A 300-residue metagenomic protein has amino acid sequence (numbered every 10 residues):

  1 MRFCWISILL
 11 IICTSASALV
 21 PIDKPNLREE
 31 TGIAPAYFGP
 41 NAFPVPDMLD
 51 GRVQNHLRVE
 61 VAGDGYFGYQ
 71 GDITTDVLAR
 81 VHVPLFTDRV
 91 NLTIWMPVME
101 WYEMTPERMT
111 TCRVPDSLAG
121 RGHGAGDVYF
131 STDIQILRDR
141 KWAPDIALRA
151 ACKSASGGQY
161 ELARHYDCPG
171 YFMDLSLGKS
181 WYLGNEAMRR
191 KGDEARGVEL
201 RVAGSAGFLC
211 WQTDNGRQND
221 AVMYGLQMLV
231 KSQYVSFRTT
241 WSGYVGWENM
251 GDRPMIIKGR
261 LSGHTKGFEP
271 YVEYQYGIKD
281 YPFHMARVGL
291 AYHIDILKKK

Functional and structural regions predicted by a protein language model:
M1-A34, L297-K300: Cleavable N-terminal export/targeting peptides
L19-S154, E161, P169-G184, V235 (+1 more regions): Transmembrane beta-barrel domains of Gram-negative outer membranes and organellar outer membranes
G63-Y69, M96-Y102, I136, A150-S156 (+6 more regions): Transmembrane beta-strands of outer-membrane beta-barrel pores
D72-V77, T105-T111, G157-H165, A187-R190 (+3 more regions): Outer-membrane beta-barrel translocator domains and adjoining extracellular loop/strand segments of Gram-negative
D88-L92, D139-A143, L183-A187, L200-V202 (+3 more regions): Repeated loop/turn-to-beta-strand initiation elements of outer-membrane beta-barrel proteins
V114-S117, N215-Q218, V222-K300: Outer membrane beta-barrel transmembrane domains
Y166-G246: Detector for outer-membrane/organellar transmembrane beta-barrel domains, recognizing the amphipathic beta-strand
